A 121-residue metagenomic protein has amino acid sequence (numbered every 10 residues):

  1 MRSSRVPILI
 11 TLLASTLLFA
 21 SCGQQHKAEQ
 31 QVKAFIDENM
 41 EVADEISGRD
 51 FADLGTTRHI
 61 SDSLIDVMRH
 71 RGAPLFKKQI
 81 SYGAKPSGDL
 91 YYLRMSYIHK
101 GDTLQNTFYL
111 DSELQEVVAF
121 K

Functional and structural regions predicted by a protein language model:
M1-C22: Sec-dependent bacterial lipoprotein signal peptides
C22-K121: Cystatin/cathelin-like cysteine-protease inhibitor module
